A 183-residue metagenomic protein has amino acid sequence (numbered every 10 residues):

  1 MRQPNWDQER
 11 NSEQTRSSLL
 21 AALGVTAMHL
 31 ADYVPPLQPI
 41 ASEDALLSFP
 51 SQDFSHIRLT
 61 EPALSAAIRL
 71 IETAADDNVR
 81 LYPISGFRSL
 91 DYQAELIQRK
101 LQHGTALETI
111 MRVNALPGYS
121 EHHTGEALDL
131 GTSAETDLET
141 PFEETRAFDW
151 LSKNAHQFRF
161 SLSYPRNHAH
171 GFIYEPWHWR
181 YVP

Functional and structural regions predicted by a protein language model:
M1-G86, L90-P183: Extracytoplasmic cell-surface/polysaccharide-interacting catalytic and binding patches
